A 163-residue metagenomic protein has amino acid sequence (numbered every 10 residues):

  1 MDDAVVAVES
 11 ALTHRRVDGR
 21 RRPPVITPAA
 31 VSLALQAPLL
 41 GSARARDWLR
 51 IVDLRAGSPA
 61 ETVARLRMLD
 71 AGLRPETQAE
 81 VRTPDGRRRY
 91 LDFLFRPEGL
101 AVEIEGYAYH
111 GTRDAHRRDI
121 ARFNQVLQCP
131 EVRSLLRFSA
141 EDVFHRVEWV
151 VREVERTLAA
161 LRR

Functional and structural regions predicted by a protein language model:
M1-R22: Nuclease-adjacent, charged terminal/linker segments that flank catalytic cores
R15-R163: Surface segments flanking catalytic/ligand-binding clefts of nucleic-acid enzymes
